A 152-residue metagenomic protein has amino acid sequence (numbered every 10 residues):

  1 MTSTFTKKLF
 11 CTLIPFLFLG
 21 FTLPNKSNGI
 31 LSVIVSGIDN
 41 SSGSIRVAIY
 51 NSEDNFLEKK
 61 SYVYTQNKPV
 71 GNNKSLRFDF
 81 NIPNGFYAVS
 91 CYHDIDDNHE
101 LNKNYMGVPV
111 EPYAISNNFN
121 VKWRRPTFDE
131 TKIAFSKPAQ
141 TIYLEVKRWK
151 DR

Functional and structural regions predicted by a protein language model:
M1-I30: Bacterial Sec-dependent N-terminal signal peptides
G29-G37, V47: A short, amphipathic beta-strand motif
R46-Y50, S90: Beta-strand signatures of extracellular beta-sandwich domains
K68-K74, F135-S136: Short proline/glycine- and polar residue-rich coil/turn motifs
S75-I82: Exposed aromatic-hydrophobic patches
G85-C91: A short tyrosine-centered beta-strand micro-motif
I95-N102: Acidic, glycine-anchored loop motifs typical of Ca2+
P112-R148: Extracellular beta-sheet/turn segments enriched in Thr/Pro/Gly and aliphatic residues
